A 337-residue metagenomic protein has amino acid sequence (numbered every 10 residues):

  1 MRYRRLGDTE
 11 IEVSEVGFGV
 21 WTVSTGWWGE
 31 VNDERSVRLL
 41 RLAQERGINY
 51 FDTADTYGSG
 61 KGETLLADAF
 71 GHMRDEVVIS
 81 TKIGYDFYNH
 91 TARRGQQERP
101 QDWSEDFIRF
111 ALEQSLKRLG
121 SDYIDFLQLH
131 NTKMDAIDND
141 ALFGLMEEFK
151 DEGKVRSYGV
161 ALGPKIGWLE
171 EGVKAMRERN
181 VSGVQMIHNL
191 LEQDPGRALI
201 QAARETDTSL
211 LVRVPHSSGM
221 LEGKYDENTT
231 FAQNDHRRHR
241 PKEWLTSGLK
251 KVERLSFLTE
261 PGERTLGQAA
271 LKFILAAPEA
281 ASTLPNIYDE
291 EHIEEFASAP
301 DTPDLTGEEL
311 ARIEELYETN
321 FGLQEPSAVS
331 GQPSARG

Functional and structural regions predicted by a protein language model:
M1-T81: N-terminal binding-site loop/beta-alpha segment at the start of enzyme catalytic domains that lines or forms
D8-E10, D68-V78, L116-G120, G144-D151 (+1 more regions): Acidic (Asp/Glu)-rich catalytic clusters
E15, Y50, Y123-F126, R156-S157 (+2 more regions): Residues at the N-termini of beta-strands
T22-E34, R94-D106, N131, D135 (+1 more regions): Active-site mouth loops of central-metabolism enzymes
E30-A43, D102-L119, I166-A175: Short, acidic/polar
L116-D135: Active-site groove signature of glycoside hydrolases
T132-G322: Beta/alpha (TIM)-barrel catalytic core signal, keyed to glycine-rich beta->alpha loops juxtaposed to Asp/Glu that bind
Q324-G337: Short, basic, low-complexity termini and linkers enriched in Ser/Thr/Gly/Pro that act as targeting/leader peptides
